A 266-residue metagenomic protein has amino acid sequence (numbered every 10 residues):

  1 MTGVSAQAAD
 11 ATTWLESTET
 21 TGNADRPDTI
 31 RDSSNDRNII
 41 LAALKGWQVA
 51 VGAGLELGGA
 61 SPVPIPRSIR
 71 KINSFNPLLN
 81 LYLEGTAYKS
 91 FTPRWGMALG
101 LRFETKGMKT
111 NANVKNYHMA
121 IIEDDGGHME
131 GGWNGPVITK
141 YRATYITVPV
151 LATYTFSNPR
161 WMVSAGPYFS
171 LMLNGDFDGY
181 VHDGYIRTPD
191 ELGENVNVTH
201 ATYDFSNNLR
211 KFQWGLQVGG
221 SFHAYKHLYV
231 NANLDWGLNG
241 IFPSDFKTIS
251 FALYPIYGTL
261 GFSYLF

Functional and structural regions predicted by a protein language model:
A6-A87, L265: Short glycine/proline- and aromatic-enriched beta-strand/turn motifs that initiate or cap beta-hairpins
Q7-L15, I40, W161, G166 (+3 more regions): Membrane-proximal, glycine/serine-rich, low-complexity loop/turn segments characteristic of large bacterial
L41, S250-A252, T259-F266: Ligand-binding grooves and catalytic loops that recognize ribose/phosphate and carbohydrate rings, and esterified lipid
V51-L55, L81-K89, L101-F103, V148-Y154 (+4 more regions): Residues on the lipid-exposed face of transmembrane beta-strands in outer-membrane beta-barrel proteins
G59-L78, K106-T144, M172-Q213, Q217 (+1 more regions): Extracellular/periplasm-exposed beta-strand and loop segments of Gram-negative cell-envelope proteins, dominated by
L78-Y82, T92-G96, A143-T147, N158: Short connector loops at helix/strand junctions that flank enzyme active sites, especially segments positioning acidic
R94-M97, P159-W161, K226-A232: Repeated loop/turn-to-beta-strand initiation elements of outer-membrane beta-barrel proteins
